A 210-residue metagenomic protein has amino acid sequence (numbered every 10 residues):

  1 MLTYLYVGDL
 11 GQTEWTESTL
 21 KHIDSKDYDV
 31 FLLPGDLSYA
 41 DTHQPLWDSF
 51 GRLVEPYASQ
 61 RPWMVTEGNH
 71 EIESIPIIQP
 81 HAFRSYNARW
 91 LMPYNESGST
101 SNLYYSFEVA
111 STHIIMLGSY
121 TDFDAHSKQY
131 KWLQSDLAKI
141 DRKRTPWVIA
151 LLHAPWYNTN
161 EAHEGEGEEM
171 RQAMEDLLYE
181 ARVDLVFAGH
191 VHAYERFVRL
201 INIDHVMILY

Functional and structural regions predicted by a protein language model:
M1-Y6: Acidic, histidine-bearing metal-coordination/catalytic regions of metal-dependent phosphoesterases
V7, Q12-I23, H126-W132, D136-D141: Active-site-proximal loop/helix segments of hydrolase catalytic cores
D9, G35-D36, G68-N69, H153 (+1 more regions): Active-site glycine-centered loops adjacent to acidic/histidine catalytic or metal-binding residues that shape
Q12, S38-Y39, E71, W156 (+1 more regions): Short active-site segment of divalent metal-dependent hydrolases/proteases that encodes the spacing between
D24-A40: Active-site metal-binding motif and surrounding structural segment of the metallo-beta-lactamase
D29, D36, P146-V148, D184: Conserved acidic residues
P45-V148, E164-E168, A173, E195-Y210: Extended active-site neighborhood of metal-dependent phosphoesterases/phosphodiesterases
A150-Y157, D184-Y194: Histidine-centered catalytic micro-motifs
